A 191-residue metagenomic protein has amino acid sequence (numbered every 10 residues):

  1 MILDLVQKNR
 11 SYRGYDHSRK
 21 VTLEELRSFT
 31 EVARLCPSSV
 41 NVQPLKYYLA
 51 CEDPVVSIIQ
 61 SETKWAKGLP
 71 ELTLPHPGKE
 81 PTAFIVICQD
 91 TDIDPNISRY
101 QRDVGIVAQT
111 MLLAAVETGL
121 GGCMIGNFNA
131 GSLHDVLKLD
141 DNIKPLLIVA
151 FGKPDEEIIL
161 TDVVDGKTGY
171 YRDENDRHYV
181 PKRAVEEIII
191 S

Functional and structural regions predicted by a protein language model:
M1-S191: Acidic, surface-exposed loops and disordered segments
